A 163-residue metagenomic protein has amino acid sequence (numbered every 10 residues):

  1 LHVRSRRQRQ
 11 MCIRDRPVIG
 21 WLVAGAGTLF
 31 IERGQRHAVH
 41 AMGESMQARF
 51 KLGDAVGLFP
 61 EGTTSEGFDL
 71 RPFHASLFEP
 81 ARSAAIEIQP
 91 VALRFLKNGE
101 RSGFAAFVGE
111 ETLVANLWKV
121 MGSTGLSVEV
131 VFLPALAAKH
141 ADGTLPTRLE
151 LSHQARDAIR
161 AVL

Functional and structural regions predicted by a protein language model:
L1-R9, I13: Single conserved hydrophobic/aromatic residue that forms the stacking wall/gate of nucleotide- or nucleobase-binding
D15-R36, A41-G43, Q47: Canonical alpha-helical transmembrane segment with a positive-inside/aromatic-interface signature
P17-G25, Q35, D54, E66-T144: A cross-family acyltransferase "interaction/gating" segment
F50: Conserved ATPase "switch" residues in P-loop NTPase domains
D54-P60: Generic beta-sheet signal
T144-H153: Catalytic-core segments of nucleotide cyclases and related cyclic-nucleotide turnover enzymes
D157-V162: C-terminal alpha-helix
